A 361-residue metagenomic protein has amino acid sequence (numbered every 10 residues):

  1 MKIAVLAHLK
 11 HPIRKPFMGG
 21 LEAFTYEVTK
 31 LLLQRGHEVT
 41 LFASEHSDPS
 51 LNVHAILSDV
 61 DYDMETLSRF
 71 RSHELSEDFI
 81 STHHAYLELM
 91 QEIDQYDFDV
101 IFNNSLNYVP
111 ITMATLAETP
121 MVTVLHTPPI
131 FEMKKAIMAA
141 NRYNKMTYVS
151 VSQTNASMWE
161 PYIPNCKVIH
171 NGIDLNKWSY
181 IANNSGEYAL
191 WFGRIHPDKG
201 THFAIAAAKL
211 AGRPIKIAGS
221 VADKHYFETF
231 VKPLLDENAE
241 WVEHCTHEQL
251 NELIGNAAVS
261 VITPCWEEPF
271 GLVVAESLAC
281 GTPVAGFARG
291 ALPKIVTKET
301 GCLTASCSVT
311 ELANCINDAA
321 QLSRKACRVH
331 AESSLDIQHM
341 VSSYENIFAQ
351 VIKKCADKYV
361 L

Functional and structural regions predicted by a protein language model:
M1-L361: Catalytic cores of nucleotide-sugar-dependent glycosyltransferases that transfer UDP/GDP/TDP-activated
